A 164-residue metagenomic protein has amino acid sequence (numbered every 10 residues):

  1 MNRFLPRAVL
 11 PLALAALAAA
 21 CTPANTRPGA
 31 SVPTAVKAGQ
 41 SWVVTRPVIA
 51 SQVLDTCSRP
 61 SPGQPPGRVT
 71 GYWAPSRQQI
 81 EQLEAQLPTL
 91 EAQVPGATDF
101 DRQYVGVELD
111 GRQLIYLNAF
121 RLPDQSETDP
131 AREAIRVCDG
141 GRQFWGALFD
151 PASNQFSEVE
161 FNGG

Functional and structural regions predicted by a protein language model:
M1-L10: Bacterial N-terminal signal peptides that target proteins for export
L17-A20: C-terminal motif of bacterial Sec signal peptides marking the signal peptidase cleavage site
T22-A24: Bacterial signal peptide processing site
T26-Q78: N-terminal export/targeting and maturation segments
L83-F144, L148: Functional cores of ribonucleases/endoribonucleases
G140-G164: C-terminal partner/receptor-binding element of secreted or periplasmic proteins
